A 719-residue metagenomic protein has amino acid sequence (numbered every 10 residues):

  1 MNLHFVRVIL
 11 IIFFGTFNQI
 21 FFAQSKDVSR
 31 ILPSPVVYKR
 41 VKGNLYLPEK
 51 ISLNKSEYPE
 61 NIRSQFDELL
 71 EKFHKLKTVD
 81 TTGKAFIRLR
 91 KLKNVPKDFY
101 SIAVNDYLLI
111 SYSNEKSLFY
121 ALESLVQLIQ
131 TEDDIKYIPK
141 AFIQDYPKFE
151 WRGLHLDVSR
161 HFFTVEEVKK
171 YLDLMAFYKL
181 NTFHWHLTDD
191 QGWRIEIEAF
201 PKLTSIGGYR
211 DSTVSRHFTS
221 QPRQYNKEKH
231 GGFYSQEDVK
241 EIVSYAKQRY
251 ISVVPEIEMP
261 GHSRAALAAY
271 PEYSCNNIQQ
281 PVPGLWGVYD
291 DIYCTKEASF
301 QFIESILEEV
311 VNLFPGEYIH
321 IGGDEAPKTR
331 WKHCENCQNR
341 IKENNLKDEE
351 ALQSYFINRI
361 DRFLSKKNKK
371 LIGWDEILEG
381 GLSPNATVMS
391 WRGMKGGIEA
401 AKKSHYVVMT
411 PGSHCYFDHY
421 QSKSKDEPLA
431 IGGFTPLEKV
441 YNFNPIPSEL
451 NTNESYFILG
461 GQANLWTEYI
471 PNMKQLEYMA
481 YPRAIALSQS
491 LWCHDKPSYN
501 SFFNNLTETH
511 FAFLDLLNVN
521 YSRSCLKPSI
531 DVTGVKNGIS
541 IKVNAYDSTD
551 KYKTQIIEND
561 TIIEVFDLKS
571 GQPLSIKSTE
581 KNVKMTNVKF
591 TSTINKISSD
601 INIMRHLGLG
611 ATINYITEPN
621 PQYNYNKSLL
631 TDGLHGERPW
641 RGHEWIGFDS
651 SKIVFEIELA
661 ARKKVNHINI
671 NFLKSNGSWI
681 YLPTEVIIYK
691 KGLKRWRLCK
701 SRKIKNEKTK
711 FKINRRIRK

Functional and structural regions predicted by a protein language model:
A23-E150, S365-W374, L378, L382 (+1 more regions): Acidic, contiguous N-terminal accessory segments
V95-Y318, R359, F363, Q462-T467: Feature activates predominantly on carbohydrate-active enzymes
F183, I613, K652-N671, I688 (+1 more regions): Hydrophobic/aromatic beta-strand segments within beta-rich folds
A266, V282-G284, Y289-P384, W391-E399: Active-site neighborhood of glycoside hydrolase catalytic domains
L371-A386, R392-D550: Flexible, acidic glycine-rich loops studded with aromatic residues
D515-Q622, L634: Low-complexity, disordered linker/stalk regions enriched in Pro/Thr/Ser/Gly
I556-D560, D600-R662, L673-L682, K705-E707: Disordered, acidic Ser/Thr/Pro-rich linker "stalks" and the adjacent N-terminal cap of the next globular domain
F648-S651, N676-K719: Trp- and acidic/polar-enriched beta-sheet ligand-binding modules for extracellular glycan and matrix recognition
